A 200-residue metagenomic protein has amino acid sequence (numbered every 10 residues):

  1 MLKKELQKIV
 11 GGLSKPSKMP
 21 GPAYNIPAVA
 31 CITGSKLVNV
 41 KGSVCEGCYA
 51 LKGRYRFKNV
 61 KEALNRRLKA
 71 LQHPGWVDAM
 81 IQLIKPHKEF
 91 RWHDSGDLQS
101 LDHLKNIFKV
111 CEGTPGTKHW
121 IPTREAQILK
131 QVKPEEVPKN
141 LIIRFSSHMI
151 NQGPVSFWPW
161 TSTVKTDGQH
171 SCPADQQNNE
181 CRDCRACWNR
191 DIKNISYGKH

Functional and structural regions predicted by a protein language model:
M1-H200: Class I S-adenosyl-L-methionine
